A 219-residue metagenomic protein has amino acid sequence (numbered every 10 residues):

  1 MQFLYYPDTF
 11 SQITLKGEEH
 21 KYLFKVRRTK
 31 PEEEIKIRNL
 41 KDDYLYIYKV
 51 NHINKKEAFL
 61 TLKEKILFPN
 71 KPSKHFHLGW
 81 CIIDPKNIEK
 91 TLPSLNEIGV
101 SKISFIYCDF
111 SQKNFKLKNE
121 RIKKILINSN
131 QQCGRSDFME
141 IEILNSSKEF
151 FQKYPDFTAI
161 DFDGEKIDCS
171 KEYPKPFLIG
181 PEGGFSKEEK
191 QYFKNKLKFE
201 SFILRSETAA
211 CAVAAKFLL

Functional and structural regions predicted by a protein language model:
M1-L67: N-terminal positively charged helical leader segments and presequences
F68-D156: RNA substrate-binding interface of SAM-dependent RNA methyltransferases
I141, F157-A159, K194-K198: Conserved beta-strand scaffold positions in the cores of enzyme catalytic domains, especially in NTP/NDP-utilizing
P155-F162, P176-G180: Short, hydrophobic beta-strand segments that form beta-sheet elements in well-ordered domains
D161-K171: Strongly charged, low-complexity linkers/loops
E172-K187: A C-terminal functional module that forms or caps the active site or interfaces directly with catalytic machinery
K187-L219: Structured adenosyl-cofactor binding patch, chiefly the S-adenosyl-L-methionine
